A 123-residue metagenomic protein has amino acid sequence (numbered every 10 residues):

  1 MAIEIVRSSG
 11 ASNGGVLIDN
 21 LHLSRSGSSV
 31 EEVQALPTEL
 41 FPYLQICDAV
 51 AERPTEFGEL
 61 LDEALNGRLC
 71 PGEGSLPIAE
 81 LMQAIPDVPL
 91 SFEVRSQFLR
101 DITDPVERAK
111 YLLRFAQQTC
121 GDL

Functional and structural regions predicted by a protein language model:
M1-I18, S24-L123: Histidine-acidic metal/acid-base catalytic patches
